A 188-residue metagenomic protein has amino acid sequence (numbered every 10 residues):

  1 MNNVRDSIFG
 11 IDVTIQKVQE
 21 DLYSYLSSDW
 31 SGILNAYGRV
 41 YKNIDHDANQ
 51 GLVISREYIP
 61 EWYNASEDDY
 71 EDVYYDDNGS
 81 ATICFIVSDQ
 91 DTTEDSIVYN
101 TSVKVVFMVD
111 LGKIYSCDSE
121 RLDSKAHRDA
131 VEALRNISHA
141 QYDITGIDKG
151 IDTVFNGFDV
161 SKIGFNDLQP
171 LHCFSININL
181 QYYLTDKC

Functional and structural regions predicted by a protein language model:
M1-D95: Small/polar-rich, solvent-exposed N-terminal microdomains that initiate assembly or binding
V4-I11, Q16-V18, H172-C188: Long, solvent-exposed, polar/charged low-complexity segments
S27, S138, L184: Hydrophobic/aromatic-lined pockets within catalytic cores
L34, I44, D123-Q181: Acidic-leaning, charged glycine-interspersed low-complexity segments
G38-G51, Y115-K125, N179-C188: Short N-terminal helix-initiation segments at or just after the protein's N-terminus
D89-I97, I163-P170: Exposed beta-sheet edge/beta-hairpin loop segments within beta-rich domains
D95-N100, V106-I137: Extracellular/virion structural assembly segments
I97-K113, Q169-L184: Oligomerization/assembly interface segments of phage tail-like spikes and tubes
